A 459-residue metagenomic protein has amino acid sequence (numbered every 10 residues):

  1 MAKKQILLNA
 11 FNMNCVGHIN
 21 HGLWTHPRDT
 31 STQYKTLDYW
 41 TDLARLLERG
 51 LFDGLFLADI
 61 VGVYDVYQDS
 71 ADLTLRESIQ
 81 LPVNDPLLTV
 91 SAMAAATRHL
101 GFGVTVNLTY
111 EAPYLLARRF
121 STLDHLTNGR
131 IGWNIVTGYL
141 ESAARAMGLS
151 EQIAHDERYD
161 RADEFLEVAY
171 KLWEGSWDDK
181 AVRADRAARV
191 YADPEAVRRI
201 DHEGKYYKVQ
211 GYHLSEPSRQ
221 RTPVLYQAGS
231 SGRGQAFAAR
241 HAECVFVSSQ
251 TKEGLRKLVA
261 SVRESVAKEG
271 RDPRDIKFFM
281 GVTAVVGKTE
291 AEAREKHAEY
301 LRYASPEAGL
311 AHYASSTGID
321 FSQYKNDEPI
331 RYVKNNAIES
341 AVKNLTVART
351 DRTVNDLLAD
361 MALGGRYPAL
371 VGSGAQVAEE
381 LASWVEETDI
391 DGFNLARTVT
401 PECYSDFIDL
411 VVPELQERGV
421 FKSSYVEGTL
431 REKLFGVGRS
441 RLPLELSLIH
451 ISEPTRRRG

Functional and structural regions predicted by a protein language model:
M1-A96, Q220-P223, N344-L345: N-terminal beta1-alpha1-beta2 module of alpha/beta enzyme domains
K4-Q5, A112-A236, R240-H241, E269 (+8 more regions): Internal, glycine-rich beta/alpha segment that forms the wall or movable "lid" of small-molecule/cofactor binding
I6-A10, L55-L57, F102-V106, I131-I135 (+4 more regions): Hydrophobic faces of well-ordered beta-strands that scaffold small-molecule active sites in alpha/beta enzyme cores
K35-L46, Q227-F237, S373-E386: Short, acidic/polar
L166-E167, K257-R263, P401-Q416: C-terminal helical cap(s) of enzyme catalytic domains, especially alpha/beta-barrels
T350-V377: Generic long, charged, amphipathic alpha-helical segments
Y367-Y404: C-terminal substrate/ligand-recognition segments
I449-G459: Single conserved hydrophobic/aromatic residue that forms the stacking wall/gate of nucleotide- or nucleobase-binding
